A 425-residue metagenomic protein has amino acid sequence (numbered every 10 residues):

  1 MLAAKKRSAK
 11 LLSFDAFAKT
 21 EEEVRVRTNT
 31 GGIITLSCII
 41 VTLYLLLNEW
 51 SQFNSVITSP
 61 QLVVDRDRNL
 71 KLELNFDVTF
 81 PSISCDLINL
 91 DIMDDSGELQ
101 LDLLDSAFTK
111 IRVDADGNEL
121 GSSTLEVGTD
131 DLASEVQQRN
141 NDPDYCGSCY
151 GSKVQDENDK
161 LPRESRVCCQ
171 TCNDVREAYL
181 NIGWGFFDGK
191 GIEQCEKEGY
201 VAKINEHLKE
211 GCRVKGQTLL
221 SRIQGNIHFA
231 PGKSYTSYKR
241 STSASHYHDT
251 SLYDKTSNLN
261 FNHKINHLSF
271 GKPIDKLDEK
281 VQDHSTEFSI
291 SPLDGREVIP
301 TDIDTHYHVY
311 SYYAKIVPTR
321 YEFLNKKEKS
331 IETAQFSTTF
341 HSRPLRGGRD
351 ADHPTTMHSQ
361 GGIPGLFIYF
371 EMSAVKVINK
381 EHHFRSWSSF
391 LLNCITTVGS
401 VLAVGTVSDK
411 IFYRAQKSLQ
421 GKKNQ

Functional and structural regions predicted by a protein language model:
M1, N205, G211, H308 (+5 more regions): Long, non-globular segments of proteins
L2-L259, K422-Q425: N-terminal pre-first-transmembrane
K19-V24, L366-L392: Short, aromatic-rich amphipathic segments at membrane interfaces that lie adjacent to a transmembrane helix or signal
I34, C38, L47, S51 (+5 more regions): Amphipathic alpha-helical interaction motifs in eukaryotic regulatory proteins
V64, D304, T355-S359, H382: Short proline/glycine-enriched turn/loop segments at secondary-structure junctions
K215, L219-T333: Membrane-proximal low-complexity regions enriched in glycine and acidic/polar residues
K326-K376: Extended, hydrophilic extramembrane loops/domains of integral membrane proteins
H383-L391, T397-Q425: Juxtamembrane interface at the cytosolic side of transmembrane helices
